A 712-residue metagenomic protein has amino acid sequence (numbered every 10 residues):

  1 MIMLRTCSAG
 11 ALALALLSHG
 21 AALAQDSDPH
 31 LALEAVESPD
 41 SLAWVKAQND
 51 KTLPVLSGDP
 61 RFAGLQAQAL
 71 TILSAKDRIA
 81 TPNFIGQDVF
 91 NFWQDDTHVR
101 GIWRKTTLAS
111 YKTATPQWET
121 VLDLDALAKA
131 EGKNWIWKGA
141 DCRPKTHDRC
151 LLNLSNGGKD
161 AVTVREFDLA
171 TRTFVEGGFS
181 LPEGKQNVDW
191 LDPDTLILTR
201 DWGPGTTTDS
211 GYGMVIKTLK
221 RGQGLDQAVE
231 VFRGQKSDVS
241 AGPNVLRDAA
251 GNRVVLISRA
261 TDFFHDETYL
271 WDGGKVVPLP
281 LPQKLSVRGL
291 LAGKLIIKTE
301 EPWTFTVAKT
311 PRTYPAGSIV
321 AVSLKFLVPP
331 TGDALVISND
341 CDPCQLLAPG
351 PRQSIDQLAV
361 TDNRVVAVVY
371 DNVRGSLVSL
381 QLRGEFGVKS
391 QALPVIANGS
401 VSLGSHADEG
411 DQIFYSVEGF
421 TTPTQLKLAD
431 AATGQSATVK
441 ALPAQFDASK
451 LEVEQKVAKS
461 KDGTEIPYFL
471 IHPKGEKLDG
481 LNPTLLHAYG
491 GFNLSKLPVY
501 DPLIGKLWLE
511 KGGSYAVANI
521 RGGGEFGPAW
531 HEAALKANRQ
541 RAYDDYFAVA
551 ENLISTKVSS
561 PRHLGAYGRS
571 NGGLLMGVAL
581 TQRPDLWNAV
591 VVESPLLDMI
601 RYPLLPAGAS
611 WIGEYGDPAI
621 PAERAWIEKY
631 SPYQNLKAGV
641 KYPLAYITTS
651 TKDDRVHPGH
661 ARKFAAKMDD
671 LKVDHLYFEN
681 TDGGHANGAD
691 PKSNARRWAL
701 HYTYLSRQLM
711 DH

Functional and structural regions predicted by a protein language model:
M1-L4: N-terminal secretory signal peptides that target proteins for export/translocation
S8-S18, A22-Q412, E418-T424, L428-T433 (+2 more regions): Beta-propeller folds
Q94, E418, H487-G491, S570 (+1 more regions): Glycine-rich His-Gly loop
T120, E230, Q435, S514 (+1 more regions): Conserved beta-strand segments of alpha/beta enzyme cores
L122-T146, N153-K159, T173-G178, A429-Q435 (+4 more regions): Cap/lid segment of the alpha/beta-hydrolase catalytic domain
D189, I197, V255-L256, Y269-L270 (+18 more regions): Structured core elements
I504, E510-K511, V517-H712: Active-site-proximal cap/loop segments of hydrolase catalytic domains
